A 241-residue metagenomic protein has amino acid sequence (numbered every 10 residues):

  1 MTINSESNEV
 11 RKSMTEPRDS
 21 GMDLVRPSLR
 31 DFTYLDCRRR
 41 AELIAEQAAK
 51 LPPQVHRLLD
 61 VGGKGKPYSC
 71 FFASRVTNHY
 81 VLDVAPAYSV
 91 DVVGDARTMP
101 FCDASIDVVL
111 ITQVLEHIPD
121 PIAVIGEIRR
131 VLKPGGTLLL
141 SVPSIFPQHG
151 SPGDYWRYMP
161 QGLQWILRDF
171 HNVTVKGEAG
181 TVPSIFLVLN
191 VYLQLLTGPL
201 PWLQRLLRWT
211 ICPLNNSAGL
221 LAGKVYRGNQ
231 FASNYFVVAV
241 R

Functional and structural regions predicted by a protein language model:
M1-A104, V108-L110, Q230-Y235, V240: Conserved N-terminal segment of class I S-adenosyl-L-methionine
P52-P53, A73, P119, K133 (+1 more regions): Short conserved AdoMet
Y68-S69, P119, Q148: Glycine/Thr-rich phosphate-binding loops of Rossmann-like dinucleotide-binding domains
P100-C102, P119, M159: GHKL-family ATP-binding catalytic core of two-component histidine kinases
D107-P119: A short SAM/SAH-binding and catalytic strip from SAM-dependent methyltransferases
I122-A123, E127, K133, T137-V240: S-adenosyl-L-methionine-dependent methyltransferase catalytic module, highlighting the catalytic core
